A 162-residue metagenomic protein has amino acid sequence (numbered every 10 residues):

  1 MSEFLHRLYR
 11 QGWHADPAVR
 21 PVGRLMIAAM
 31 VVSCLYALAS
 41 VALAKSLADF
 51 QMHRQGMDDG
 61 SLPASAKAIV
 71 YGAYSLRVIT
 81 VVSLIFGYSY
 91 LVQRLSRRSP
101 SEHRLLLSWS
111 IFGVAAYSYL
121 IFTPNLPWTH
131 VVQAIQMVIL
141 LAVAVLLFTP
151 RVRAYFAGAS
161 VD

Functional and structural regions predicted by a protein language model:
M1-L47, D162: Cytosolic juxtamembrane helix and N-cap/initiation of the first transmembrane helix
V19-S33, Y74, V78-V81, I85 (+3 more regions): Residues within membrane-spanning alpha-helices of integral membrane proteins, especially the hydrophobic core/packing
A29-Y74: Hydrophobic transmembrane helix segments
L35, A115-Y119, A142: Transmembrane-helix signature of multi-pass solute transporters
M57-L62, I79-Y90: Hydrophobic, membrane-facing alpha-helical anchors
I85-R104: Juxtamembrane helix-break-helix junctions at the cytosolic face of small multi-pass alpha-helical membrane proteins
P100-M137: Hydrophobic alpha-helical transmembrane segments of integral membrane proteins
I139-D162: Membrane-water interface at the C-terminal end of transmembrane alpha helices
